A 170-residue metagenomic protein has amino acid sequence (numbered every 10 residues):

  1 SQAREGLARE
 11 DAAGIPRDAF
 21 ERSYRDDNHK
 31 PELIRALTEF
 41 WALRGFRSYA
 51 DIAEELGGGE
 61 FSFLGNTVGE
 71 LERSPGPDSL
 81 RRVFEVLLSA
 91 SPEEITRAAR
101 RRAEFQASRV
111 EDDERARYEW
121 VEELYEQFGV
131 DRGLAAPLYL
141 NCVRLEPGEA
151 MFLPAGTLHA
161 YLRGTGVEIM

Functional and structural regions predicted by a protein language model:
S1-E149, H159-M170: Active-site region of the double-stranded beta-helix
